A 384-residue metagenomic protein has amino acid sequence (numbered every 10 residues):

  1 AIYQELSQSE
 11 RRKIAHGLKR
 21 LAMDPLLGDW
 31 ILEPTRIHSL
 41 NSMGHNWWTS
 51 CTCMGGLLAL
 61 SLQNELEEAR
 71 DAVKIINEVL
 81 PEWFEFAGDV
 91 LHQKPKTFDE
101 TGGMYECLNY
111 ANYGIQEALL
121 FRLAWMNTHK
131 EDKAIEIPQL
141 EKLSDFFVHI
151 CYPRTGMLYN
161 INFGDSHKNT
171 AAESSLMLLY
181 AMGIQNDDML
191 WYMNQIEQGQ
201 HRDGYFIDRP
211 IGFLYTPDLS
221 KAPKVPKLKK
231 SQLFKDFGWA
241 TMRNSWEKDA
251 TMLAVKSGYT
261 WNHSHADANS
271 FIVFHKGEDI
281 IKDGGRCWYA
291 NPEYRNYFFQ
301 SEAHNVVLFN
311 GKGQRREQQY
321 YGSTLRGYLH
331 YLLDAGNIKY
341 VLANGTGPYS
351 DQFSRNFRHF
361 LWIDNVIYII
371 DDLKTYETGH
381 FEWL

Functional and structural regions predicted by a protein language model:
A1-D145, C151-Y152: Aromatic-lined, polymer-binding surfaces characteristic of secreted/periplasmic polysaccharide-degrading enzymes
Y105-L384: Extended polysaccharide-engagement surfaces of secreted carbohydrate-active enzymes
